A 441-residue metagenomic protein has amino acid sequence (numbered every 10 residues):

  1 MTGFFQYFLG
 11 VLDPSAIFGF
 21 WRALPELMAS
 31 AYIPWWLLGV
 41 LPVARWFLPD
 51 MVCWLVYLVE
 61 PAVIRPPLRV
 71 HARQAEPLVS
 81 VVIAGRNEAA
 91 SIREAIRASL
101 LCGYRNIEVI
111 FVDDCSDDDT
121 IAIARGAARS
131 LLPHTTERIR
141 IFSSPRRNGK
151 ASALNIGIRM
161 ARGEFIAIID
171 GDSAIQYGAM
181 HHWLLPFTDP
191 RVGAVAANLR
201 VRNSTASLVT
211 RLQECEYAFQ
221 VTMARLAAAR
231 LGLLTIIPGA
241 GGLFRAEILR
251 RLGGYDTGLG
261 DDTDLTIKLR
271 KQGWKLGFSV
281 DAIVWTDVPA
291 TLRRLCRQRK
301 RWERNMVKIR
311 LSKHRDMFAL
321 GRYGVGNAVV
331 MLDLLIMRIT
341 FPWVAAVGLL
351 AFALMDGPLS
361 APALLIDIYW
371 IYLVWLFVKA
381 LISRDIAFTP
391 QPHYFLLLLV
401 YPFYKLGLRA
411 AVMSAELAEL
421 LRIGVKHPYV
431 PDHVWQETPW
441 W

Functional and structural regions predicted by a protein language model:
T2-E94: N-proximal low-complexity "stem/linker" segments adjacent to membrane-targeting elements
F4-V11, L48-E76, R315-M331, M355-W441: Juxtamembrane C-terminal module of membrane proteins
V52, V56, P133-T135, F142-S143 (+5 more regions): Long helical/loop segments within the catalytic core of UDP-sugar-dependent glycosyltransferases, especially the large
P77-S80, E108, R250, D264: Cell-envelope/extracellular polymer assembly enzymes that use nucleotide-activated donors
R93-E94, D118-A127, G178: Acidic helix N-cap motif at the loop->helix transition within catalytic regions of sugar-transfer enzymes
R97-N106: Short, acidic, metal-binding catalytic loop of nucleotide-sugar glycosyltransferases
R105, D113-I123, R146: A conserved acidic beta->alpha catalytic loop
